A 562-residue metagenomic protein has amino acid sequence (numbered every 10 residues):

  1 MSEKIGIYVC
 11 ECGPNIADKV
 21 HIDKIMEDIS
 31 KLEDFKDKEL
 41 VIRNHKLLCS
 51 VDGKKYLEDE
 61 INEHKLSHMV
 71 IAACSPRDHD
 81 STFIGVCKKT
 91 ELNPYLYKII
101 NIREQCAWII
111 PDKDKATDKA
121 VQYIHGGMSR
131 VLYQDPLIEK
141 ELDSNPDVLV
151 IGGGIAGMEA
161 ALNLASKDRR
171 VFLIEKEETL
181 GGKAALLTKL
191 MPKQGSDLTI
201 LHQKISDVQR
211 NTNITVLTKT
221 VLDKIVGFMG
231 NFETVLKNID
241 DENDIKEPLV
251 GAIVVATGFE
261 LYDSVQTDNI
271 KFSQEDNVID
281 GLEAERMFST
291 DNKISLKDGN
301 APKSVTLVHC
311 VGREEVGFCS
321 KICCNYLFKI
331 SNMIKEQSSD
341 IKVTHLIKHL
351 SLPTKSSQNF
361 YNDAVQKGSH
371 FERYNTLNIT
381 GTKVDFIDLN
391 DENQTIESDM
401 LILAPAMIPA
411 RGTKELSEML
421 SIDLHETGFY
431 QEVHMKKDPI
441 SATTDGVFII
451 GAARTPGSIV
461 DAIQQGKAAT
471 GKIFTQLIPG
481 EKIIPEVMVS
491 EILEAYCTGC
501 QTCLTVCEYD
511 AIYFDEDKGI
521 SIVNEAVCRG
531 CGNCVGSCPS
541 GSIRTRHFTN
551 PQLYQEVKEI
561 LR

Functional and structural regions predicted by a protein language model:
M1-R562: Residues forming the flavin
